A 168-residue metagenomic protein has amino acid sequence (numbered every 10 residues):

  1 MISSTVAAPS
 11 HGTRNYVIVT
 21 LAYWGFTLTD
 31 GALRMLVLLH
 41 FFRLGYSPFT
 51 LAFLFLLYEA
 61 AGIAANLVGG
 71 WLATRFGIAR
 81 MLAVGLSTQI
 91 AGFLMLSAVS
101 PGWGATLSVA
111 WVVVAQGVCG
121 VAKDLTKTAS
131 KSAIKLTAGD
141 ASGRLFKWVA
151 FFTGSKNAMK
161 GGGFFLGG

Functional and structural regions predicted by a protein language model:
P9-A60: Helix-loop boundary and gating motifs at the non-cytosolic
W24, G92, A105-T126: Hydrophobic core of transmembrane alpha-helices in multi-pass small-molecule transporters, especially MFS/SLC-type
L39, G162-G168: Transmembrane alpha-helix termini and helix-breaking/packing motifs in multi-pass membrane transporters
E59-L67, K160-G161: Residue-level signature of mid-helix packing/kink "hotspots" within the transmembrane helices of 12-pass Major
A65-I78: Helix-to-loop junctions at the C-terminal end of transmembrane segments in multipass secondary transporters
S87-A105: C-terminal ends and interior cores of transmembrane alpha-helices in multi-pass membrane transporters/permeases
A115-S155: Cytoplasmic helix-loop-helix junction between adjacent transmembrane helices in 12-TM secondary transporters
